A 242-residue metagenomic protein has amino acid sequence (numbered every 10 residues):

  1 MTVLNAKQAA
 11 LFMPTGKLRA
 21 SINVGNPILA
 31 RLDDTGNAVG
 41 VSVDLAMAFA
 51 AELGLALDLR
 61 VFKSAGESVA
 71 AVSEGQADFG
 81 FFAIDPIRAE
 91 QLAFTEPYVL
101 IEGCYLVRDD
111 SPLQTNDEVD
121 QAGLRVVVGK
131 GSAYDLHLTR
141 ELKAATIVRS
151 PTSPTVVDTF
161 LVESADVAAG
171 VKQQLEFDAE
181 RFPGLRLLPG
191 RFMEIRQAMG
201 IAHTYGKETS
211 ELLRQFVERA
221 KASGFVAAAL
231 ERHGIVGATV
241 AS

Functional and structural regions predicted by a protein language model:
M1-A83, R88, R149, S223 (+1 more regions): Extracytoplasmic small-molecule ligand-binding "clamshell" domains of the periplasmic binding protein/Venus flytrap
M1-K7, G40-E52, D110-S111, D117 (+3 more regions): Extended ligand-binding regions for polar small-molecule ligands
R19-I28, T35-L53, I84, E102-D158 (+2 more regions): Bilobed "Venus flytrap"/periplasmic-binding protein-like clamshell domains and structurally analogous long
V24, L100-D110, K172, E176-E218 (+1 more regions): Periplasmic-binding protein-like
F49, V72-S73, V119, T159-V162 (+1 more regions): Hydrophobic residues within well-ordered alpha-helices
G66, F82-Q91, H137-R140, D158-M193: A ligand-binding cleft/hinge motif common to bilobed small-molecule-binding domains
Q76-A77, L124, A165: Short, high-confidence coil segments that cap the C-terminus of an alpha-helix and link into the following beta-strand
